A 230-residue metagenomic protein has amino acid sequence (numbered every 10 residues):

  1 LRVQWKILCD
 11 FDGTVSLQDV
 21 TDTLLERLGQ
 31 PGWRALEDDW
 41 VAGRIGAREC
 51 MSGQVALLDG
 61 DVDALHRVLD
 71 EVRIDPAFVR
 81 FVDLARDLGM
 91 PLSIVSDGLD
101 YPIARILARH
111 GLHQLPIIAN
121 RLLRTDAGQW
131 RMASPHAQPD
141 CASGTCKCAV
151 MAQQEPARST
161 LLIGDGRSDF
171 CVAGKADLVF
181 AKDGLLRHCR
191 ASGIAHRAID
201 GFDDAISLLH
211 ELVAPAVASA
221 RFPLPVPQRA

Functional and structural regions predicted by a protein language model:
R2-R121, D126: Alpha-helical substrate-recognition element adjacent to the catalytic core
A77-P91, G98-A230: C-terminal cap/substrate-recognition subdomain and adjoining C-terminal extension of metal-dependent phosphatase-like
